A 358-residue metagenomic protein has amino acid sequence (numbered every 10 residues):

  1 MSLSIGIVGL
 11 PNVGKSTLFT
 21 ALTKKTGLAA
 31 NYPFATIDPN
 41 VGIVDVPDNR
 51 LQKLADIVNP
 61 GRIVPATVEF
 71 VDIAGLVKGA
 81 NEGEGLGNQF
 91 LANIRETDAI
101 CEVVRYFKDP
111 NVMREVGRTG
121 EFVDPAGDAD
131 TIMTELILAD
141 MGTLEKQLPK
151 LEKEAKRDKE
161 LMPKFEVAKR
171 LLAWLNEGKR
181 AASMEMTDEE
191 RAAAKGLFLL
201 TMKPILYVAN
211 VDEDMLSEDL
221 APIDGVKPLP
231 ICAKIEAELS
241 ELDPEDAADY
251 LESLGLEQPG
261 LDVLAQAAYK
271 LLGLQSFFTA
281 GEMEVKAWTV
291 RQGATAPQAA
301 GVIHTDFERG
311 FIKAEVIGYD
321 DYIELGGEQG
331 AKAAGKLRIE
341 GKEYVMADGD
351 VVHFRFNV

Functional and structural regions predicted by a protein language model:
M1-E84, N88-R114, G120, A126: Conserved G1/Walker A P-loop phosphate-binding module
S2-V8, V13, F19, K150-A347 (+2 more regions): C-terminal-of-GTPase-core extension/linker across diverse P-loop GTPases
S16, Q52, A92, G142 (+2 more regions): Short alpha-helical basic/polar micro-motif
L18, N31-V41, N59-V71, C101 (+10 more regions): N-terminal, helix-rich and Lys/Arg-enriched segments in bacterial and organellar proteins
K24, D56, A92, T134 (+3 more regions): Short, intrinsically disordered, mixed-charge
K25-P33, N40-G42, R50-K53, E82 (+8 more regions): Glycine-rich, flexible loop/turn motifs
N81-L206, L216-E218: Phosphate/Mg2+-binding loops and adjacent switch elements in nucleotide/diphosphate-handling enzyme cores
